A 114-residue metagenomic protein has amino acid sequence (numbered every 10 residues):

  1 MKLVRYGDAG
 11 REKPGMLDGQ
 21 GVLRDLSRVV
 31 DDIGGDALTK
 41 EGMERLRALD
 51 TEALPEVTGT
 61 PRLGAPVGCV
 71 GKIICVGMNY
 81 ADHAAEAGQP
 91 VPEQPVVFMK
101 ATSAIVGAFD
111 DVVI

Functional and structural regions predicted by a protein language model:
M1-P95: N-terminal non-catalytic cap/leader segment that marks the start of a structured domain
V91-A108: Structural signature of FAD isoalloxazine-binding scaffolds in flavoprotein oxidoreductases
D111-I114: Glycine-rich, charged/polar anion/phosphate-binding loops that engage phosphate groups from diverse ligands
